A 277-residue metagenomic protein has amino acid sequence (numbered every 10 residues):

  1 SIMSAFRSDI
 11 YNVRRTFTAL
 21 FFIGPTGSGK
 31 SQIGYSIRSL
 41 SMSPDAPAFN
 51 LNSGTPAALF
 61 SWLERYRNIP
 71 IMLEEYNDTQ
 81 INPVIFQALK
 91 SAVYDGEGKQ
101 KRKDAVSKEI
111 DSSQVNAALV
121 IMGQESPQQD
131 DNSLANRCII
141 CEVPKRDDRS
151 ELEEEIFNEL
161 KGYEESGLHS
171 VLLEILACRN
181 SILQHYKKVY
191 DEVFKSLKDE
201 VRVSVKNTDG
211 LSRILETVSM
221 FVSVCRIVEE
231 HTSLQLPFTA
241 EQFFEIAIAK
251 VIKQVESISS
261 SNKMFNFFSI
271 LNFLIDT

Functional and structural regions predicted by a protein language model:
S1-S53, V218: P-loop NTPase catalytic core of nucleic-acid-dependent motor ATPases
I10-N12, G96-S113, Q124-D131: Conserved Walker
F17-F21, P70, A118: Residue-level preference for the first positions of well-ordered beta-strands
G34-L73, P83: Short glycine-rich substrate-engagement loop in P-loop NTPases that contacts/grips substrate
F49-L59, K99-K103, C138, R146-R149: Ser/Thr/Asn(+Pro)-rich, low-complexity disordered segments
L59-S107: Conserved nucleotide-sensing/catalytic segment adjacent to the nucleotide-binding pocket in NTP-handling enzymes
L63, P127, N132-T277: Extended alpha-helical interface modules used as scaffolds for assembling large macromolecular complexes
M72-E74, K101, S113-Q124, I140-E142: Structural recognition of the conserved hydrophobic beta-strand(s) that form the central parallel beta-sheet of P-loop
